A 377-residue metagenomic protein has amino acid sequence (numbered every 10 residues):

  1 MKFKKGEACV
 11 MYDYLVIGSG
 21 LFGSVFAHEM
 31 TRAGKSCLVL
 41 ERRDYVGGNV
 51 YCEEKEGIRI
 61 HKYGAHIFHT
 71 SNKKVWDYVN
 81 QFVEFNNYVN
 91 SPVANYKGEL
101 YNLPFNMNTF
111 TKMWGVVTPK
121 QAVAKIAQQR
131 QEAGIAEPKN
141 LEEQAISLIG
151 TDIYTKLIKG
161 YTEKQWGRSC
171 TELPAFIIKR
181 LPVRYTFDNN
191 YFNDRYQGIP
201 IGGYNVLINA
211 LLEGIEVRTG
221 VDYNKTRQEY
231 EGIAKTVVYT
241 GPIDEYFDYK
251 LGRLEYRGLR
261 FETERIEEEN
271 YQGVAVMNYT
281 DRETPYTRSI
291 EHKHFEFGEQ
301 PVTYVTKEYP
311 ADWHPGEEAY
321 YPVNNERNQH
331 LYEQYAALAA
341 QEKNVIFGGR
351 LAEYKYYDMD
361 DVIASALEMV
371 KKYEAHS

Functional and structural regions predicted by a protein language model:
K2-V10: Short, Lys/Arg-enriched N-terminal segments with co-localized hydrophobic residues within the first ~10-30 amino acids
Y12, G34, I215, I233-K235 (+1 more regions): Short, well-ordered alpha-helix to beta-strand connector turns
Y12-V39, V370, E374: N-terminal Rossmann-like FAD-binding beta1-loop-alpha1 element of flavoenzymes
G18, T240-G241: Short, well-ordered coil/turn residues at beta-beta hairpins and beta-strand->alpha-helix junctions within
T31-E56: Glycine-rich FAD pyrophosphate-binding loop
E56-Q131: Dinucleotide-binding Rossmann-like beta1-alpha1 core, especially the glycine-rich loop that anchors the ADP
K97-Y101, M107-K235, T240, F247: Active-site/ligand-binding neighborhood in enzyme catalytic cores
E245-S377: C-terminal segments that line or cap access tunnels to active or ligand-binding sites in enzymes and enzyme-associated
